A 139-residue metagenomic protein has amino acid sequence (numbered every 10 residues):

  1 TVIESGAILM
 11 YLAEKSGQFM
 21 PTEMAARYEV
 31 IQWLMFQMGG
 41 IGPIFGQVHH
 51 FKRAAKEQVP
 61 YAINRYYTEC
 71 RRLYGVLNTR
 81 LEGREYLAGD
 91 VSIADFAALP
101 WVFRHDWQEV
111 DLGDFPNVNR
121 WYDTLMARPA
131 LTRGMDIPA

Functional and structural regions predicted by a protein language model:
T1-R71, N78, G83, L87: GST-like domain detector, emphasizing the conserved glutathione-binding G-site in the N-terminal thioredoxin-like
I8, L77, D95, L125-R128: Residue-level signal for nonpolar/aromatic packing positions in well-ordered secondary structure
A13, W101-V102, M135: Active-site-flanking alpha-helical
Y28-I31, A97, N119, T132: Generic structural signal for individual residues within well-ordered alpha-helical segments across diverse proteins
G40, F45-H49, Y86-G113, N119 (+1 more regions): GST superfamily/GST-like fold recognition
V118-A139: Long hydrophobic alpha-helical segments typical of transmembrane helices together with their membrane-interfacial
